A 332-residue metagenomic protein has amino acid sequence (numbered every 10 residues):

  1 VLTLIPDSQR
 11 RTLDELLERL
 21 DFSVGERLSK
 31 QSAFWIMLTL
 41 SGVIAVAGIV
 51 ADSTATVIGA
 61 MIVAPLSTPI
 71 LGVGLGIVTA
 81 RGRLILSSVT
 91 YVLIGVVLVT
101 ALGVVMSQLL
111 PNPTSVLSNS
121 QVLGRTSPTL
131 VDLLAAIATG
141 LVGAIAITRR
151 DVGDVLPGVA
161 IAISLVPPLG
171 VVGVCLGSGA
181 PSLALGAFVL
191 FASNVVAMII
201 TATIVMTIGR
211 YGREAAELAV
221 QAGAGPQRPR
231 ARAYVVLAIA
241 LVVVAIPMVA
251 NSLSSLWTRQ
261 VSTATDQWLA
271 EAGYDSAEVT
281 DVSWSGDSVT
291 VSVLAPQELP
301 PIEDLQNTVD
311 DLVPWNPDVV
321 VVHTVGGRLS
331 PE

Functional and structural regions predicted by a protein language model:
L2-L134: Alpha-helical transmembrane segments and their membrane-interface boundaries that form or gate the permeation pathway
L117-T203: Hydrophobic alpha-helical segments
I200-R232: Cytosolic-side transmembrane helix boundary signature
A224-S254: Internal/C-terminal transmembrane anchor helices
L253-E271: Alpha-helical transmembrane signal-anchor/signal-peptide segments
A272-E298: Short edge beta-strands and adjacent turn/loop segments
I302-V313: Short amphipathic alpha-helices in soluble, non-transmembrane regions that often serve as interface/regulatory elements
D311-E332: A short amphipathic beta-strand at an alpha->beta junction
